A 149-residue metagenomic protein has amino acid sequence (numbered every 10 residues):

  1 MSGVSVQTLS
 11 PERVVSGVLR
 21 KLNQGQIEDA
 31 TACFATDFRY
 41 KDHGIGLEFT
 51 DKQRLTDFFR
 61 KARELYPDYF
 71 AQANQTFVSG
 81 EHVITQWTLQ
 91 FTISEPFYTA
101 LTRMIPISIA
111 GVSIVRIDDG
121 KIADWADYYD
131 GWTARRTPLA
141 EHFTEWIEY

Functional and structural regions predicted by a protein language model:
S2-Y149: C-terminal and inter-domain tail/linker signature
